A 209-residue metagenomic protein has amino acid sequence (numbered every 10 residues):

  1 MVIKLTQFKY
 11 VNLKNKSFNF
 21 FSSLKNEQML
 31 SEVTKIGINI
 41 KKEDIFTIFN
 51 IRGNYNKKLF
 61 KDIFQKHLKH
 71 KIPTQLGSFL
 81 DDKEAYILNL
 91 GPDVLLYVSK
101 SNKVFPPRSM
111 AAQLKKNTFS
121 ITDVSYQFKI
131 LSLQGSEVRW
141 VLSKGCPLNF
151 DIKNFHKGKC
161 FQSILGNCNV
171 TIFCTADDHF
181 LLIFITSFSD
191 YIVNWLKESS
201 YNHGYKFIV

Functional and structural regions predicted by a protein language model:
M1-V209: Basic, glycine/lysine-rich polyanion-binding surfaces/domains
